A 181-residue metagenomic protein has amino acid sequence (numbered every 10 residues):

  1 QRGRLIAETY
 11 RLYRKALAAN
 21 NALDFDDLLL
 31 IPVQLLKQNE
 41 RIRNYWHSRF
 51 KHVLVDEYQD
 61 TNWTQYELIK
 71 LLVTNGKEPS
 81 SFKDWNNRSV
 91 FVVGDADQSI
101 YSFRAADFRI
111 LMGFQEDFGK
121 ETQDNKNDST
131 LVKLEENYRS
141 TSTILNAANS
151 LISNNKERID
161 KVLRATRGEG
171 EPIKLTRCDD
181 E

Functional and structural regions predicted by a protein language model:
Q1-E57, W63-L68, P79-N87, V92 (+3 more regions): Accessory N-terminal region flanking or inserted into the helicase ATPase core in nucleic-acid motor proteins
W63-C178: Conserved RecA-like helicase ATPase core segment that couples NTP binding/hydrolysis to strand translocation
